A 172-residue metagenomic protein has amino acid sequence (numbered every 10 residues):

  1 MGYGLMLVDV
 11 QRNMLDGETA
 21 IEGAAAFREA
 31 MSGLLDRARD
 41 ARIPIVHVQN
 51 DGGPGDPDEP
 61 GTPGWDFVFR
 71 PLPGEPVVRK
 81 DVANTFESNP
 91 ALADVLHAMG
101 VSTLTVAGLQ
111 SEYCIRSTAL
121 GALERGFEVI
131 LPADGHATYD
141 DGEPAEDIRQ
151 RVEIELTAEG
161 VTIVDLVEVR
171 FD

Functional and structural regions predicted by a protein language model:
M1-G2, E18: Classical N-terminal secretory signal peptides
Y3-G4, S32-A41, D58-D172: Active-site-adjacent betaalpha module
M6-V10: N-terminal nucleotide-binding beta1-loop-alpha1 segment
Q11, D51, D81: Anionic group-transfer/hydrolysis microenvironments
R12-G17: Short acidic, Gly/Ser-rich segments with clustered Asp/Glu that frequently serve as metal-coordination loops in enzyme
T19-N50: A short alpha/beta connector and helix-capping loop motif
N50-D51, L109: Short, well-ordered beta-to-alpha junction loops that form the rim of enzyme active sites and present histidine/acidic
